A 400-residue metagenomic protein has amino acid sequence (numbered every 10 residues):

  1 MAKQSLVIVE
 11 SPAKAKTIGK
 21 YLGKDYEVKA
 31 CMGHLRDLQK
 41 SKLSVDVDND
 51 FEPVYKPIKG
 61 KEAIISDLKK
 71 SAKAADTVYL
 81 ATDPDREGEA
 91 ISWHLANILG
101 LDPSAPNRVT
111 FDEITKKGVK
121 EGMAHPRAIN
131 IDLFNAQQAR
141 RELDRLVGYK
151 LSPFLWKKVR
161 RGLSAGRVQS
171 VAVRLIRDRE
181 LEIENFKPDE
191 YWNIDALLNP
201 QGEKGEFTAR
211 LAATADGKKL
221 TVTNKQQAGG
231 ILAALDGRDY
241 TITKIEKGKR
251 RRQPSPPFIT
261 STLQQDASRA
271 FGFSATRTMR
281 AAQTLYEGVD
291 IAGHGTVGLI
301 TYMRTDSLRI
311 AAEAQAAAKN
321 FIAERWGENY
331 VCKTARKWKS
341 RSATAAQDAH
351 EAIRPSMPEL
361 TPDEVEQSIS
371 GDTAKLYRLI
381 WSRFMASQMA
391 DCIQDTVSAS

Functional and structural regions predicted by a protein language model:
M1-R141, V222, G229, W338: Intrinsically disordered, low-complexity regulatory segments
E27, R36-P57, A165-E287, A318-A335 (+2 more regions): Long, highly charged, low-complexity internal segments
K73, I114-L198, K244-R251: C-terminal or mid-to-C-terminal helical accessory/interaction module adjacent to the motor/catalytic core
T82-P84, Q265-A267, R304: Short glycine-centered, acidic/aromatic-flanked micro-motifs in structured strand/loop junctions that mark active-site
S104-R108, D132, G298-M303, D391 (+1 more regions): Interdomain boundary/hinge elements
Q138, D189, G295-V297, A346-H350: Short, solvent-exposed loop/turn segments at the edges of secondary structure
Y286-Y302, F384-M385: A short, conserved structural fragment
H294-I322: Accessory beta->alpha helical hairpin/"wing" motif in late/C-terminal subdomains of nucleic-acid enzymes
